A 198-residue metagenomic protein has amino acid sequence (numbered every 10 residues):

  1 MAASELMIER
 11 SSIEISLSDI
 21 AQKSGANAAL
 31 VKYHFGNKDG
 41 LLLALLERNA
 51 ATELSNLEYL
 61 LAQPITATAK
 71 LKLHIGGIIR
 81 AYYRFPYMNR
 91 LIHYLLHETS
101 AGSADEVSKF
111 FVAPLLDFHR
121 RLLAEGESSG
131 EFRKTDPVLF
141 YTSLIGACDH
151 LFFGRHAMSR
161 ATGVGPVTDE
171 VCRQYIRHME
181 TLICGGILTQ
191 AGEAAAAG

Functional and structural regions predicted by a protein language model:
M1, I13-E14, H34-E58, K72: An amphipathic alpha-helix adjacent to DNA-recognition modules
A2-M7, I183: Short hydrophobic clusters on alpha-helical segments that form packing/core surfaces in small helical domains
L6-G40, A44: Helix-turn-helix
E9-I13, P64, F85, S129: Short coil/turn segments at alpha/beta junctions that flank glycine-rich nucleotide-binding fingerprints
K38, L45, N49, E53 (+5 more regions): Hydrophobic/aromatic residues within well-ordered alpha-helical segments
A44, E58-M88, P137-L144, R173-I176 (+1 more regions): Hydrophobic alpha-helical connector segments
S55, R80-F118, L139, G165-C172: Short secondary-structure transition hinges
R80, R84, A113-S129, R133 (+1 more regions): C-terminal peripheral helix-coil segments that are non-catalytic and often amphipathic
